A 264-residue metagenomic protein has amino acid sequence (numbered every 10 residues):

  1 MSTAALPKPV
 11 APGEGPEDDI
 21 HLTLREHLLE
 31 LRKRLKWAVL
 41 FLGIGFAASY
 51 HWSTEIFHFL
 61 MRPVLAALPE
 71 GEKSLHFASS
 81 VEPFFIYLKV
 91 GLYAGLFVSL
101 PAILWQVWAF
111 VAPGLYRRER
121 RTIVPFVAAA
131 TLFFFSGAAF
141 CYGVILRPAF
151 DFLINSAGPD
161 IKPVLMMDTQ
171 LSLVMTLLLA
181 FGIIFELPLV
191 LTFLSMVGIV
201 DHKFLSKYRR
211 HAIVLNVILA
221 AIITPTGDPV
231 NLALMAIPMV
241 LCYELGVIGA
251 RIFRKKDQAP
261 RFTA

Functional and structural regions predicted by a protein language model:
M1-A264: Membrane topogenic/interface segments and analogous intrinsically disordered interaction regions
